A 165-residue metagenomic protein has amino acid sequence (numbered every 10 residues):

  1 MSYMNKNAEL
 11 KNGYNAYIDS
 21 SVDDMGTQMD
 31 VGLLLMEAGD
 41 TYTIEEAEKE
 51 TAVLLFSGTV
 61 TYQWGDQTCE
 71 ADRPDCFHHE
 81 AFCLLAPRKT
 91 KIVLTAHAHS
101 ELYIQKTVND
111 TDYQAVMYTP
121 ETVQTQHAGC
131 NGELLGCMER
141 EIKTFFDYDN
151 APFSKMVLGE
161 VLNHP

Functional and structural regions predicted by a protein language model:
M1-Y3, L33-L35, E101: Cytosolic regulatory regions built on CNB/CRP/Popeye-like sensor folds
Y3-N7, K11, I18, T43-A52: Sequence termini and other peripheral, non-core segments
L10-T41, C130-P165: A short glycine-rich, His/Asp/Glu-containing loop-to-beta-strand
L33-L34, T43-E45, E50-L55, C83-L84: His/acidic/aromatic-lined binding-pocket segments of jelly-roll/cupin-type domains and related regulatory beta-sandwich
A47-Q67, H164-P165: Glycine- and acidic-residue-biased ligand/ion/polar-headgroup-sensing regions
K49-T51, A81-F82, S100, M156: Short, surface-exposed beta-edge/turn micro-motifs
E70, D75-Y113: Ligand-binding loop in jelly-roll beta-barrel domains
S100-E141: Double-stranded beta-helix
